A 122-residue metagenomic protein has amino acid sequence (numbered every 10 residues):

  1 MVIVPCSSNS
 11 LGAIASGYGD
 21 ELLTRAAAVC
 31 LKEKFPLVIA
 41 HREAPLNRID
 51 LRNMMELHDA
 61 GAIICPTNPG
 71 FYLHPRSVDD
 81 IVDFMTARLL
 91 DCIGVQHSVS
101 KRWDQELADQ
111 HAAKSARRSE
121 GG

Functional and structural regions predicted by a protein language model:
P5-C6, K32: Short connector loops at helix/strand junctions that flank enzyme active sites, especially segments positioning acidic
C6-S7, A62: Short connector loops/turns at beta-strand edges and beta->alpha or beta->beta junctions
S7-L11, G70-Y72: A short, flexible beta-alpha/helix-coil linker loop
S10-E21: Glycine/threonine-rich flexible loop motifs
L22-L31: Histidine-anchored nucleotide/phosphate-binding helix
L31-I93: Short, glycine-/small-residue-rich phosphate/pyrophosphate-handling segment
D79-D80, F84-G122: SAM-dependent methyltransferases
